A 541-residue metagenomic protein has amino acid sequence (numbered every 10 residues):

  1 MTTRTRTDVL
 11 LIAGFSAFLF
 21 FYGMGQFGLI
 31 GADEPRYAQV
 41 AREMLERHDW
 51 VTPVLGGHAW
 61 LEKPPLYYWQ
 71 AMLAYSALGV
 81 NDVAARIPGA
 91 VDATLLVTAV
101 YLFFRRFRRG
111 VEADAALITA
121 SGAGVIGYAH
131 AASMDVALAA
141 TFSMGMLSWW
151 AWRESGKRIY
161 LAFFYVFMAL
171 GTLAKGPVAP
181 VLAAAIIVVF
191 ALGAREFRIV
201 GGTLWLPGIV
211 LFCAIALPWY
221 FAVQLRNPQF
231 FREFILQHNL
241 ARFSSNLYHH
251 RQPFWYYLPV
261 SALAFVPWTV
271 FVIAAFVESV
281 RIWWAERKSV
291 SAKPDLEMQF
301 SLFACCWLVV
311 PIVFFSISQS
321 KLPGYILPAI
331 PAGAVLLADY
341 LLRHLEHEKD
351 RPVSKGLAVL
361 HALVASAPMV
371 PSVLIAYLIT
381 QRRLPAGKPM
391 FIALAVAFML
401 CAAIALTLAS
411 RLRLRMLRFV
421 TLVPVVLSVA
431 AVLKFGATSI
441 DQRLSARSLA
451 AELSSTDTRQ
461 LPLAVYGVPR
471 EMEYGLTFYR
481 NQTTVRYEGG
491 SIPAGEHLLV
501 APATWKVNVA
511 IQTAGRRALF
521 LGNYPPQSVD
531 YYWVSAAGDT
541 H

Functional and structural regions predicted by a protein language model:
M1-V353, Y474, G522-V529: Membrane-integral, polyisoprenol-dependent glycosyltransferases of the GT-C/oligosaccharyltransferase superfamily
A162, V166, F276-H541: Membrane-embedded architecture of ER/inner-membrane glycosylation machinery
